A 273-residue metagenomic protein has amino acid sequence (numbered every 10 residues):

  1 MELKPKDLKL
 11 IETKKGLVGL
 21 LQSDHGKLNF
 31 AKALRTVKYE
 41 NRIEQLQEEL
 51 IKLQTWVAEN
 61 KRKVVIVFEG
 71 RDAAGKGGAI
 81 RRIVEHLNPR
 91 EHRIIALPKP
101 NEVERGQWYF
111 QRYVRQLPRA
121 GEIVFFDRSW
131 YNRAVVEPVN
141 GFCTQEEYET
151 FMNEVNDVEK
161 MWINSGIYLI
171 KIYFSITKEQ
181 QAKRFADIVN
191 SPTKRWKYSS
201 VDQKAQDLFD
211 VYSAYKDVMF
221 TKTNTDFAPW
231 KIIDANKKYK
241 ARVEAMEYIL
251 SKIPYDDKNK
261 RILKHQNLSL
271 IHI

Functional and structural regions predicted by a protein language model:
E2-Q45: Charged, amphipathic alpha-helical linker segments immediately N-terminal to NTP-binding catalytic cores
E48-A58: Pre-Walker A adenine-sensing motif
I66-E69, I167-Q180, S200-K204, T225-A241: Phosphate-binding beta-loop-alpha motif at adenosine-nucleotide cofactor sites
F68-I83: Glycine-rich phosphate-binding P-loop
E85-I94: Post-Walker A helix-loop "phosphate-sensing" segment adjacent to the P-loop in P-loop NTPases
L97, E102-E147: Conserved nucleotide-sensing/catalytic segment adjacent to the nucleotide-binding pocket in NTP-handling enzymes
V136-E154, W162-A214, I262-H265: A glycine- and Lys/Arg-enriched "phosphate-lid" helix/loop adjacent to the NTP-binding pocket of small-molecule kinases
I271-I273: Conserved small/polar residues in nucleotide/adenosyl-binding loops
